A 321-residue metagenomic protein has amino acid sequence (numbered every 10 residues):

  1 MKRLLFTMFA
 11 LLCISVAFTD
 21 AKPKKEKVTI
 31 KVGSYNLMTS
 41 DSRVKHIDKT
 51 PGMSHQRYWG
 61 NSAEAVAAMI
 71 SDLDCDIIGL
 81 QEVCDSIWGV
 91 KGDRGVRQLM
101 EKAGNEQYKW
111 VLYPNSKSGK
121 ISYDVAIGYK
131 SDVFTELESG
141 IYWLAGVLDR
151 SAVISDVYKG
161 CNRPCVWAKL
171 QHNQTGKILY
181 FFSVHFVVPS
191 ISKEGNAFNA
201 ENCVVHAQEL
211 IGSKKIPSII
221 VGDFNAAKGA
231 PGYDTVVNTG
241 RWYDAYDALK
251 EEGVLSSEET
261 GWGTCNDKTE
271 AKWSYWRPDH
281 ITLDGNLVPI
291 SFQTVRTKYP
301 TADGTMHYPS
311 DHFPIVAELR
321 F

Functional and structural regions predicted by a protein language model:
M1-K25: Bacterial Sec-dependent N-terminal signal peptides
D20-K102, Q107-K109, N115-S122, L179 (+2 more regions): N-terminal, active-site-proximal structural segment of metallo-dependent hydrolase catalytic domains
K31-L37, V66-G92, G128, A168 (+5 more regions): Active-site beta-strand/loop signature of hydrolases that rely on acidic residues for catalysis
L37-D41, V83-I87, N115-G119, D132-F134 (+5 more regions): Solvent-exposed loop/turn segments at secondary-structure junctions within structured extracellular/periplasmic domains
H46-R57, L99, V147-V157, E252-K272 (+1 more regions): Surface-exposed intrinsically disordered loops and tails
V83-I178, T294-V295: Structured beta-strand-rich core segments of catalytic domains in phosphoester-bond hydrolases
T135, K159-N162, K169-E201, G212: Metal-dependent phosphoester/phosphodiester hydrolase catalytic core
Q208-S218, A226-F321: Metal-dependent phosphoester-hydrolase catalytic domains
